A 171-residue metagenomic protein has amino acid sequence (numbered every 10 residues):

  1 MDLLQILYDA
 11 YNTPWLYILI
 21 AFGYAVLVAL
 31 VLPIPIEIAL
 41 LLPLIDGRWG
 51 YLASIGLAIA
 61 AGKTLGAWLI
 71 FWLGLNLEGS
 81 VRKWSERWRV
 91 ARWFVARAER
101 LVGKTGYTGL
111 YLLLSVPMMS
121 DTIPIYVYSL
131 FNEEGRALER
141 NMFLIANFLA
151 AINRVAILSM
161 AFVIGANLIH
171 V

Functional and structural regions predicted by a protein language model:
M1-G23, G47-V171: Membrane-interfacial helix-loop-helix
L16-E37: Hydrophobic transmembrane alpha-helices
P33-P35, P43, P124: Proline-rich intrinsically disordered, low-complexity coils
A39-G47: Short amphipathic helix-loop junctions that connect adjacent transmembrane helices in Major Facilitator Superfamily/SLC
